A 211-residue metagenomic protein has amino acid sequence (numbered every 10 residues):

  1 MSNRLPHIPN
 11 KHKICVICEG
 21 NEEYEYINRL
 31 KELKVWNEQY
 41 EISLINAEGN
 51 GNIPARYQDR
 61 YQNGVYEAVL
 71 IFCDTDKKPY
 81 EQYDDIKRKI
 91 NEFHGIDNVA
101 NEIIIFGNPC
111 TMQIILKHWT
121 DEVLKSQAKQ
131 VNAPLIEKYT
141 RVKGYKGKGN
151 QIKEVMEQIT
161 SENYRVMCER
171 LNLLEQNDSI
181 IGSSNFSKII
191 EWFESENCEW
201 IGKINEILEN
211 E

Functional and structural regions predicted by a protein language model:
S2-K11, Y24-L44, A55-L70, T75-E211: C-terminal accessory helical subdomains adjacent to catalytic cores in phosphodiester- and nucleotide-handling enzymes
K13-I17: Conserved beta-strand elements of the Class I
C18-E19, G107: Small/polar loops that bind or transfer phosphate-bearing groups
